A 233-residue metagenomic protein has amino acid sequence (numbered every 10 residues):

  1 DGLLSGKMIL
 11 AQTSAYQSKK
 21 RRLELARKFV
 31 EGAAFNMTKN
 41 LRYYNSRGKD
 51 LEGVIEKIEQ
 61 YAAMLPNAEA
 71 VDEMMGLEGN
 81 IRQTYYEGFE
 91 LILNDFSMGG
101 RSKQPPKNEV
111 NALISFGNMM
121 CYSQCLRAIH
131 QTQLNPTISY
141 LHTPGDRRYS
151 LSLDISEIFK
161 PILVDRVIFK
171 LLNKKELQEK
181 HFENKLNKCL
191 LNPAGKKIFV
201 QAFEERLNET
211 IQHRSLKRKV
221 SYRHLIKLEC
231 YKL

Functional and structural regions predicted by a protein language model:
D1-L4: Glycine-rich loop at the start of a catalytic domain that most often binds anionic cofactors/ligands
G6-L233: Active-site helix-to-loop segments that bind/position phosphate- or nucleotide-bearing substrates and donors across
